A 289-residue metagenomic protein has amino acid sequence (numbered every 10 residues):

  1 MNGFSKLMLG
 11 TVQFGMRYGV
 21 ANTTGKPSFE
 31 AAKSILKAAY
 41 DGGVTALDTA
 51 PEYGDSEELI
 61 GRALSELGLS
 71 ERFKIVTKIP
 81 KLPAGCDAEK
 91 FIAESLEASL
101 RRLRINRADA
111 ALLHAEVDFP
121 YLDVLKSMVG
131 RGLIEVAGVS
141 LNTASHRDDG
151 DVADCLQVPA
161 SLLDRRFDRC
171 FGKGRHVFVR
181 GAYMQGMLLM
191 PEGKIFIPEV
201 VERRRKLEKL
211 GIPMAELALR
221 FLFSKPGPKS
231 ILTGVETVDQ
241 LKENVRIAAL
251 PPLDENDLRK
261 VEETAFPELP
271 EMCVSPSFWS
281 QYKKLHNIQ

Functional and structural regions predicted by a protein language model:
M1-E71: N-terminal binding-site loop/beta-alpha segment at the start of enzyme catalytic domains that lines or forms
G3, G61-K74, L100-R104, V129 (+2 more regions): Acidic (Asp/Glu)-rich catalytic clusters
F4-M8, T45-A46, E52, R72-K78 (+5 more regions): Structural preference for beta-strand elements that scaffold enzyme active sites
L9, A39, L47, I60 (+9 more regions): Conserved, mostly hydrophobic/aromatic
T24-A38, G85-R104, L141-D148, A218: Short, acidic/polar
A50-E58, L82-D87, A115-P120, S161-D168: Acidic-and-aromatic substrate-binding clefts and catalytic sites of carbohydrate-active enzymes
L100-P120: Active-site groove signature of glycoside hydrolases
L113-F266, Q281-Q289: Beta/alpha (TIM)-barrel catalytic core signal, keyed to glycine-rich beta->alpha loops juxtaposed to Asp/Glu that bind
